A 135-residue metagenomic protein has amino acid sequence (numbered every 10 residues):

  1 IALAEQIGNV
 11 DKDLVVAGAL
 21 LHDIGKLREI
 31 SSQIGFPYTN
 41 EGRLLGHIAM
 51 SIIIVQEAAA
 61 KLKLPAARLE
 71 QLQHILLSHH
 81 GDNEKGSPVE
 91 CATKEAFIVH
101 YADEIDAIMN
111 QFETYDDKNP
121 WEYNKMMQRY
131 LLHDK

Functional and structural regions predicted by a protein language model:
L3-Y115: Divalent metal-dependent catalytic cores for phosphoryl transfer on phosphate-bearing substrates
H100, D117-K118, E122-K135: N-terminal intrinsically disordered, cationic/polar leader segments that include organellar targeting peptides
